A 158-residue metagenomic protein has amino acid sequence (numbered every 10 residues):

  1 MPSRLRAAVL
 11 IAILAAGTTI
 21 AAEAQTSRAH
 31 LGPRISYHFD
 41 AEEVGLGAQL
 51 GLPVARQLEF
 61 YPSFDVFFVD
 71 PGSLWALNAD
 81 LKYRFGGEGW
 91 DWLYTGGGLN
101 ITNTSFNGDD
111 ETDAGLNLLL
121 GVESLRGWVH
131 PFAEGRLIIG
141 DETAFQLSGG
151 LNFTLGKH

Functional and structural regions predicted by a protein language model:
M1-S27, K157-H158: Cleavable N-terminal export/targeting peptides
R6, E42, I139-G149, L155-K157: Short glycine/proline-enriched turn or capping motifs at secondary-structure junctions
L10-A12, D40, E88, E142: A periodicity- and composition-biased signal for non-globular, repetitive helical segments
I20-F60, F64-F68, N152-H158: Short glycine/proline- and aromatic-enriched beta-strand/turn motifs that initiate or cap beta-hairpins
T26-R28, F39-E43, D70-A76, D109-G115 (+1 more regions): Transmembrane beta-barrel outer-membrane domains
L31, V44-L46, T95-G97, L120 (+1 more regions): Short glycine-rich loop/turn motifs that provide flexible caps or phosphate-binding loops at active sites
Y37, L81, T95-G97, G135-L137 (+2 more regions): Generic alpha-helical hydrophobic packing signal
Q49-H130, E134, H158: Gram-negative (and chloroplast) outer-membrane scaffold detector with strong preference for beta-barrel transmembrane
